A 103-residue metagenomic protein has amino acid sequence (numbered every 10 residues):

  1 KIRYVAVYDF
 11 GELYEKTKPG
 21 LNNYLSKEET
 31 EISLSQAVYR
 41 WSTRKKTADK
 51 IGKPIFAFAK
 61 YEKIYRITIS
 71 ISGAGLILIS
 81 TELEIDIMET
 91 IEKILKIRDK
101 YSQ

Functional and structural regions predicted by a protein language model:
K1-Q103: Non-catalytic interaction/Regulatory regions outside core domains
